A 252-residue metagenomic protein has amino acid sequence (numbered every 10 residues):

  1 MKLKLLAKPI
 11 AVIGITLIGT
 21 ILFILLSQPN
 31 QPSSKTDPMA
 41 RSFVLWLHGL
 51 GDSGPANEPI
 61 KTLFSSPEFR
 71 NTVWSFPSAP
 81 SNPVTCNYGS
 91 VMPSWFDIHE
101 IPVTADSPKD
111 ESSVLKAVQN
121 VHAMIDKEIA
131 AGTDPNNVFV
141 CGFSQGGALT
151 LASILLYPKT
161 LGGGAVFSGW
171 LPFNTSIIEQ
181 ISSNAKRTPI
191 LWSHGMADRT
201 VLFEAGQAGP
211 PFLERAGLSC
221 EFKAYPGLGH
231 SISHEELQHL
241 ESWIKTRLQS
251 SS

Functional and structural regions predicted by a protein language model:
K2-V44, S53-P55, T72-V73, A208-P211 (+2 more regions): A domain-start/cap signature at the N-terminus of enzymes
Q28-N137: Serine-hydrolase catalytic machinery in alpha/beta-hydrolase-like enzymes
P55, R199-A205, S233: Conserved alpha/beta-hydrolase "acid-adjacent" motif
I129, D134-A185: Primarily recognizes the serine-hydrolase "nucleophile elbow" in alpha/beta-hydrolase and SGNH/GDSL folds
N136, N184-I190, A216-S219: Short, proline-enriched alpha-helix->beta-strand connector loops that line the catalytic pocket of alpha/beta-hydrolase
L191-H194, D198: Short beta-strand/loop motif that positions the catalytic acidic residue of the alpha/beta-hydrolase fold
Q207-S252: C-terminal catalytic histidine-bearing segment of alpha/beta-hydrolase fold enzymes
